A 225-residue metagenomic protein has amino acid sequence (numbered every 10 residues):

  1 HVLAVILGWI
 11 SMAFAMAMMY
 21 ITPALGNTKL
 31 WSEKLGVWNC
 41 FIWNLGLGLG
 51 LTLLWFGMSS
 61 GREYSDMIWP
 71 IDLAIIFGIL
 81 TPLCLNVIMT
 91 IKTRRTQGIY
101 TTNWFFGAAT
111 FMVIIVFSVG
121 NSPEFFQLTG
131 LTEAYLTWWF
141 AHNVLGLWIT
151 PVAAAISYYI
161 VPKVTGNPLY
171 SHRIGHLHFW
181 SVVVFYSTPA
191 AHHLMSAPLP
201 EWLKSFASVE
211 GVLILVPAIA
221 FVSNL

Functional and structural regions predicted by a protein language model:
H1-G26, E33-G57, P70-T90, N103-F125 (+3 more regions): Hydrophobic cores of alpha-helical transmembrane segments in multi-pass integral membrane proteins
R62-L73, G98-T102, T132-F140, L199-E210: Non-cytosolic membrane-interface motifs at loop->transmembrane helix junctions
K92-T96: Juxtamembrane/interface segments at transmembrane-helix termini
F126-G130: Peri-membrane helix termini and adjoining interfacial loops of integral membrane proteins
